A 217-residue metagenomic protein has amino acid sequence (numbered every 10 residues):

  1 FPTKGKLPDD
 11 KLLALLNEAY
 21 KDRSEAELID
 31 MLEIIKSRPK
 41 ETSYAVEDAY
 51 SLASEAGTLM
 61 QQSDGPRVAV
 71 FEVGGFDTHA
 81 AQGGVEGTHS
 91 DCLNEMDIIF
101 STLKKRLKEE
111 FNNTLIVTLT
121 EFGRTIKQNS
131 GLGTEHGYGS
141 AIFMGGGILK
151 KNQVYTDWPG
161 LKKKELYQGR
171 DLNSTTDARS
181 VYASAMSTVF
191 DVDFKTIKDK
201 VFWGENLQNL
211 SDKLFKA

Functional and structural regions predicted by a protein language model:
F1-R106, M144-I148, Q153-A217: Feature for exported/extracytoplasmic and membrane-associated proteins, marking the mature portion
D64-V68, F111-T114, S140: Loop/turn elements at helix/coil->beta-strand transitions in domains of secreted/extracellular proteins
F100, K104-G131, H136: Metal-dependent active-site segment of extracytoplasmic phospho-/sulfohydrolases and closely related
L132-I142, G146: C-terminal, helix-dominated tail/subdomain
